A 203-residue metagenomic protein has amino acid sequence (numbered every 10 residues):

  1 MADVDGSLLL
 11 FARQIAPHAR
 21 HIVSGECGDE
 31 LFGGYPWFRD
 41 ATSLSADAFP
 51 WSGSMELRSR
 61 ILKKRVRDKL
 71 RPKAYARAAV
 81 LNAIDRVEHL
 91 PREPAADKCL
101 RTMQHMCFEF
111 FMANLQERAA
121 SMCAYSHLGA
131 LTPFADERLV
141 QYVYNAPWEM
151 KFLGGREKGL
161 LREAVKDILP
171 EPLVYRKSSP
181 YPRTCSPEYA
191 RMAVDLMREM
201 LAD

Functional and structural regions predicted by a protein language model:
M1-A12, A19, F32, W37-A48 (+2 more regions): ATP-dependent adenylate-handling ligase core
L9, P17, H21-V23, G53-D203: Adenosyl-5′-phosphate
C27-L31, W37-F38, V140, S179-Y181: Short, solvent-exposed loop/turn segments at secondary-structure junctions
L31-F32, A135: Hydrophobic/aromatic residue at the end of a short beta strand that borders the catalytic acidic motif
